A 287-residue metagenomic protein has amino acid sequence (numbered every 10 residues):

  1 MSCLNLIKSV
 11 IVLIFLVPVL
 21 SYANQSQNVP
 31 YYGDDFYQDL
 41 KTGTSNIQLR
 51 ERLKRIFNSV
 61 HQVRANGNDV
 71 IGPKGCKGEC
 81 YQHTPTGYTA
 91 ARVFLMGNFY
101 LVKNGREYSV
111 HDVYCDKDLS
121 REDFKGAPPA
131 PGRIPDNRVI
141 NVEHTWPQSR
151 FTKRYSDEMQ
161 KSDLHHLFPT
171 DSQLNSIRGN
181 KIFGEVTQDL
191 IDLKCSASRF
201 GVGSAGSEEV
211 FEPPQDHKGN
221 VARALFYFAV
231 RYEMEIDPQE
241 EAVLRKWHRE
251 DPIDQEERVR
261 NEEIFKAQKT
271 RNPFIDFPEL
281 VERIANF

Functional and structural regions predicted by a protein language model:
M1-I11: Bacterial N-terminal signal peptides that target proteins for export
V10-P18: Bacterial N-terminal signal peptides
V17, S120, T145-Q148: Generic N-terminal helix/loop capping motif
S21-D118, L280-F287: N-terminal module-boundary/linker segments of secreted carbohydrate-active enzymes
Y108-D112, K117-V139: Short, His- and charge-rich active-site/binding loops that engage polyanionic ligands
P129-F287: Domain-level detector of nuclease and nuclease-like folds in predominantly extracellular/periplasmic contexts
